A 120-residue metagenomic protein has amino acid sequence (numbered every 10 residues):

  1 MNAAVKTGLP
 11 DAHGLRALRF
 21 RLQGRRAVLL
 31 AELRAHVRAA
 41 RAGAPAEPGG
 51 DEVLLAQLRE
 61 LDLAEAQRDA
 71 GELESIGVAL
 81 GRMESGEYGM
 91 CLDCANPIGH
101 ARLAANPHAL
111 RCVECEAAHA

Functional and structural regions predicted by a protein language model:
M1-S85: Interaction interfaces in information-processing and related assembly proteins
V28, I98, L110: Short alpha-helical
E84-E87, H108: Short metal-coordination and nucleic-acid-contact micro-motifs, chiefly zinc-binding Cys/His arrays
G89-L92, L110: Cys/His-enriched microdomains
D93-C94, E114: Short, cysteine/histidine-rich loop/knuckle motifs that typically chelate Zn2+
I98-G99, A117-A120: Short functional micro-motifs and their immediate structural scaffolds
A101-N106: Short Cys/His-rich "knuckle" micro-motifs
A109-A118: Cysteine-rich micro-motifs
